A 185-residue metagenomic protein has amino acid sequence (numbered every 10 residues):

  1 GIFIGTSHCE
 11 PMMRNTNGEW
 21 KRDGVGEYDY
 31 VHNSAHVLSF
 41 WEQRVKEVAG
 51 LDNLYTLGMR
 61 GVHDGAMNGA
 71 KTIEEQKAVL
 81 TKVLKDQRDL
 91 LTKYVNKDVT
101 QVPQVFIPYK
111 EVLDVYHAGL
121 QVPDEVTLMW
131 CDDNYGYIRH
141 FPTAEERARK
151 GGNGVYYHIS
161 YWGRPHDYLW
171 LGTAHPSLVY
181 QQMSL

Functional and structural regions predicted by a protein language model:
T6, V99-V102, L185: Acidic/polar loop patches that form or flank catalytic/metal-binding clefts of enzymes that bind anionic ligands
T6-E42, G69, K150-Y161, P165 (+1 more regions): Active-site-adjacent "subsite" loops/lids of carbohydrate-active enzymes
M13, G18-W20, K71-I73, P142-E146 (+1 more regions): Generic preference for flexible, low-structure residues
Y28-K150: Gly/Pro-rich turn-and-neighbor structural signature
D132-G136, T143-L185: Structured mid-domain segments that build the active-site/substrate or prosthetic-cofactor binding neighborhood
